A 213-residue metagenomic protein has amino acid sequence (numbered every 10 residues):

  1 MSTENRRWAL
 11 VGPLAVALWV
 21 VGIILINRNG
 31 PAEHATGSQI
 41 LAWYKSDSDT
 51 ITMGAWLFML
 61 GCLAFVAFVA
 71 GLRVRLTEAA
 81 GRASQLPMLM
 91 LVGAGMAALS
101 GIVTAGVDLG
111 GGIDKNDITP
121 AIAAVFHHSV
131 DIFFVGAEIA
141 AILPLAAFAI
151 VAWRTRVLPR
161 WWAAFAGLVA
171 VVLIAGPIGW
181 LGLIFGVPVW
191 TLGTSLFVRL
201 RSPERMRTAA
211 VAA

Functional and structural regions predicted by a protein language model:
M1-A213: Hydrophobic, aromatic-enriched alpha-helical segments typical of multi-pass transmembrane helices
